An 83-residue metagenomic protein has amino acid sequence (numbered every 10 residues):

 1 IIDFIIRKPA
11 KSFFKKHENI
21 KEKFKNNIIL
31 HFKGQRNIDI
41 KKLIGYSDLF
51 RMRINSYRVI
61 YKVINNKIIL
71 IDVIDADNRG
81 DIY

Functional and structural regions predicted by a protein language model:
I1-I5, K15, E22, N37 (+2 more regions): Enriched for short, Lys/Arg-rich terminal
K11-S12, D48: Short histidine/acidic/glycine/proline-rich micro-motifs that form metal- and phosphate-coordinating active-site loops
S12-F13, N27: Generic structural signal for isolated residues within well-ordered alpha-helices
I20-F32: Compact soluble domain cores
I29-M52, G80: A short, surface-exposed loop/turn module that caps and links secondary-structure elements
